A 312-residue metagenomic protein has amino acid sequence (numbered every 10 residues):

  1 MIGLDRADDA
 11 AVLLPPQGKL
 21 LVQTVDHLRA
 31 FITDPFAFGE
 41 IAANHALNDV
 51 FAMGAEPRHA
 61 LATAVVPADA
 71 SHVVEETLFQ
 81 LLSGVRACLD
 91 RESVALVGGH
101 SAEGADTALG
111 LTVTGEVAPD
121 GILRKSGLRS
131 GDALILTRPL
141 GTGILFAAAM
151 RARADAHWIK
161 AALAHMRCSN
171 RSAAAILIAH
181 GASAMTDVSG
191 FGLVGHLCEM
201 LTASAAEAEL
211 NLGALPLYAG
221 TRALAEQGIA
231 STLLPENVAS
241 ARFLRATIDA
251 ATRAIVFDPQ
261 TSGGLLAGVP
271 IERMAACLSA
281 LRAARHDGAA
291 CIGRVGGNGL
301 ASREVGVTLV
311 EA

Functional and structural regions predicted by a protein language model:
M1-A312: Helix-biased detector of long, well-ordered alpha-helical tracts
